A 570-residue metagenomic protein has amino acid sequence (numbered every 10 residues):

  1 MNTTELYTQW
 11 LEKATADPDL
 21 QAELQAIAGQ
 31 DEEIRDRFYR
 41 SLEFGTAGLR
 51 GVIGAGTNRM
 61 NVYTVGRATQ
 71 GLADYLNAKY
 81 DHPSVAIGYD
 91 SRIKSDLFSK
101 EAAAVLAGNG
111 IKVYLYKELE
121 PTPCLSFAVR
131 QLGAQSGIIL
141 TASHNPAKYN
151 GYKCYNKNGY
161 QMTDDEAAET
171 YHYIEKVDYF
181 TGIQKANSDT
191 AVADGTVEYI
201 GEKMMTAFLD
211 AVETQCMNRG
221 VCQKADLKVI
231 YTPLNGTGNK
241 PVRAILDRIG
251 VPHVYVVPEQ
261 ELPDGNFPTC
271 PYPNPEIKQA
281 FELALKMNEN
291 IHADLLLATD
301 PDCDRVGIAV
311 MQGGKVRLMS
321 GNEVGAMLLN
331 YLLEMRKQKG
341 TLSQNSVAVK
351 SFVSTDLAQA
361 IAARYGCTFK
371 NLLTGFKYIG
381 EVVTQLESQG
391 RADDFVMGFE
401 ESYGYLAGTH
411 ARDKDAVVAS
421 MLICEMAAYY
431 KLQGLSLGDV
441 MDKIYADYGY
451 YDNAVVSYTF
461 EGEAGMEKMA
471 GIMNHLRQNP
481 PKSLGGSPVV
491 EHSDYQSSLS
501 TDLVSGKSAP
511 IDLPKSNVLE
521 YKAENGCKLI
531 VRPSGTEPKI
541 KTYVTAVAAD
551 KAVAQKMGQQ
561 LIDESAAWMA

Functional and structural regions predicted by a protein language model:
Y7-A102, N109, A191-V192, V197-D226 (+1 more regions): An N-terminal, well-structured beta->alpha segment
T15, E33-F38, L42, N150-E282 (+1 more regions): Gly/Ser/Thr-enriched, mixed-charge loops and adjacent short helices that form phosphate/oxyanion-binding elements
F38-N58, A142-N145, P233-I245, P301 (+3 more regions): Conserved phosphate/anionic-ligand binding catalytic regions in large, soluble enzymes, centered on
S84-D90, K228-Y231, M311, L406 (+1 more regions): Short glycine-rich or small-residue beta-strand-to-loop segments that form or flank ligand, phosphate, metal/Fe-S
A86-Y149, R248-G307: N-terminal small/polar loop signature for handling phosphorylated ligands or for N-terminal nucleophile
C124-I183, P301, Q312, E401: Active-site phosphate-binding/coordination module
K157-Y160, H172, D178, K286-R364: Replace "Mg2+/Mn2+-dependent" with "divalent metal-dependent
A293-L295, K315, M335-R336, G340-R532 (+3 more regions): Phosphate-binding and adjacent anionic-ligand microenvironments
